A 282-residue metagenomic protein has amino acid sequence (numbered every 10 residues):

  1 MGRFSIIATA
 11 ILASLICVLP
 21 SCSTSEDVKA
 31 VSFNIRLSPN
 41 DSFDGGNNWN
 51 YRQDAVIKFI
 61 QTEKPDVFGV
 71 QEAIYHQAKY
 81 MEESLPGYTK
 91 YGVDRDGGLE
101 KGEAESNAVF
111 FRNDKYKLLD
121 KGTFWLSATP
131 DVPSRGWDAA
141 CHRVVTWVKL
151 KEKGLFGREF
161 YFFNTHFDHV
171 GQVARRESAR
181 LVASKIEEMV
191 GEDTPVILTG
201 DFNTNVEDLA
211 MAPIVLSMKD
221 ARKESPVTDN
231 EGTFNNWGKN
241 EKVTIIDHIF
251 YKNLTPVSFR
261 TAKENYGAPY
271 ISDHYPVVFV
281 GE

Functional and structural regions predicted by a protein language model:
M1-I11: Bacterial N-terminal signal peptides that target proteins for export
I11, L15-S84, R95-A104, R180 (+1 more regions): N-terminal, active-site-proximal structural segment of metallo-dependent hydrolase catalytic domains
K29-I35, V56-M81, F110, V148 (+5 more regions): Active-site beta-strand/loop signature of hydrolases that rely on acidic residues for catalysis
I35-S38, A73-Q77, R95-L99, K115-Y116 (+6 more regions): Solvent-exposed loop/turn segments at secondary-structure junctions within structured extracellular/periplasmic domains
D41-G45, L126-W137, T165-R175: Surface-exposed cleft-lining segments at the edges of enzyme active sites
G46-D54, E72-Y75, A139, H169-E177 (+2 more regions): Soluble non-cytosolic domains of exported or imported proteins
V67, Q71-E159, T261: Structured beta-strand-rich core segments of catalytic domains in phosphoester-bond hydrolases
V173, E177, S184-V196, N203-E282: Metal-dependent phosphoester-hydrolase catalytic domains
